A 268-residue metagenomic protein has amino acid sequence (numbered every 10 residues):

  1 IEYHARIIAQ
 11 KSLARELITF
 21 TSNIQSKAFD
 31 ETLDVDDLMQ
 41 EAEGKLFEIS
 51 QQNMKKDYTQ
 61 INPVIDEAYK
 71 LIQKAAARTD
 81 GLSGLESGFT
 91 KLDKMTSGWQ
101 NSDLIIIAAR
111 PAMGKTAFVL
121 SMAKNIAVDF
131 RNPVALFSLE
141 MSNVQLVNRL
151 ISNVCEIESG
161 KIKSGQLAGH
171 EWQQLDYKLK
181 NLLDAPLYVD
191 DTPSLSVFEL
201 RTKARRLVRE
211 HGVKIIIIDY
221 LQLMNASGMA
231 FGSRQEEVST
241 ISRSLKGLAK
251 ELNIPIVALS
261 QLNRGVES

Functional and structural regions predicted by a protein language model:
I1-R78, L82, A108, A112-M113 (+4 more regions): Short, small/acidic-rich helices and loops at N termini and domain boundaries of DNA replication/processing enzymes
F89-G98: Pre-Walker A adenine-sensing motif
K94, N125-G212, A226: Cytosolic-facing regulatory segments adjacent to core modules
Q100-I105, N132: Pre-Walker A (Motif I) flank of P-loop NTPase domains
A112, M141-V144, S152-N153, P193-S196 (+3 more regions): Conserved nucleotide-binding/hydrolysis micro-motifs of P-loop NTPases
T116-A123: Motif I (Walker A/P-loop) of helicase-class P-loop NTPases
N125-V128, E237-I256: Substrate-engagement module of ASCE P-loop NTPases
